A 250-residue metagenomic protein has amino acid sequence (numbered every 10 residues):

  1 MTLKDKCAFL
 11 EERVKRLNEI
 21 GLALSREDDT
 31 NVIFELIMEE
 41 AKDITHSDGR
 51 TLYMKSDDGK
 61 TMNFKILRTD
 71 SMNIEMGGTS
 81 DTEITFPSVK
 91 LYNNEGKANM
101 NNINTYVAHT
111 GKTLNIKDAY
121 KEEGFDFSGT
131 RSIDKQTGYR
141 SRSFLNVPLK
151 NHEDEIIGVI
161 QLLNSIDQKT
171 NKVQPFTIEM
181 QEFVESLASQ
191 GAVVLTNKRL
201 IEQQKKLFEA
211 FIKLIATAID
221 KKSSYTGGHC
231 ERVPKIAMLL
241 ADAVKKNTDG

Functional and structural regions predicted by a protein language model:
M1-K6, R140, E155-I157, L163-S186: Regulatory loop-to-helix N-cap segments in sensory/regulatory domains that couple ligand/signal detection
M1-L36, D43-I44, I66, Q203-L214: Signal-transmission linkers at sensory-effector interfaces
L3, H109-T113, V159, E182-E202 (+2 more regions): Signal-transmission/dimerization alpha-helices at domain junctions
E39-K42, D48-S56, K60-K65, N104-T105 (+1 more regions): Short, hydrophobic-rich beta-strand element in sensory/regulatory alpha-beta domains
T51-A98, K121-E122, I160: GAF sensory/regulatory domain recognition with acknowledged cross-activation on helical regulatory dimers
N99-T105, K112-T113, K117-S143, S165-Q174: Signal-transducing coupling segments at domain and membrane junctions
R142-E153, G158: A short, aliphatic-rich beta-strand micro-motif
F208-G250: Histidine- and acidic-residue-rich, metal-dependent catalytic cores
